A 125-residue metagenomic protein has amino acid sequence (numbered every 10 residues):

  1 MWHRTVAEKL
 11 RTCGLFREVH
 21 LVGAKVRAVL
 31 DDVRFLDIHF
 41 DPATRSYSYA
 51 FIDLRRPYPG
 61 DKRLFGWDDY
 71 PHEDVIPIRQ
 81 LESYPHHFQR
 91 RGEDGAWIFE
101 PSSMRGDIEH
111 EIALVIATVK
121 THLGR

Functional and structural regions predicted by a protein language model:
M1-F35, F40-T44, K62: Negatively charged, low-complexity tracts enriched in Asp/Glu with abundant Ser/Thr
H20, S46-S48, P59-D61, P77 (+1 more regions): Generic marker of "main functional regions" within proteins
D37-H72: Short, conserved beta-strand/beta-arch hydrophobic-aromatic motifs that form part of recognition grooves or interface
Y70-R125: Mixed-charge, Lys/Arg-enriched low-complexity segments
